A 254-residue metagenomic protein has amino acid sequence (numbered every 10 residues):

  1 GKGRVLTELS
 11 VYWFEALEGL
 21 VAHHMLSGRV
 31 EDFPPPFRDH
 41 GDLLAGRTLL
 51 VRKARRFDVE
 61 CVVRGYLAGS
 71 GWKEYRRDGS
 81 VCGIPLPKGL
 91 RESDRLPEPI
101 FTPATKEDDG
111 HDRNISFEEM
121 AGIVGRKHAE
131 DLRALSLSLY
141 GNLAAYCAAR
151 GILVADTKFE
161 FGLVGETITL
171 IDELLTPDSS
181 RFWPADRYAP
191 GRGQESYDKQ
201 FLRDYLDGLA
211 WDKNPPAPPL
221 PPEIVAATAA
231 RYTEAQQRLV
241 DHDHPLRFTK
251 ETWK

Functional and structural regions predicted by a protein language model:
G1-D156, G162-K254: Acidic/polar, glycine-anchored loop/turn motif associated with catalytic or activation segments that engage anionic
